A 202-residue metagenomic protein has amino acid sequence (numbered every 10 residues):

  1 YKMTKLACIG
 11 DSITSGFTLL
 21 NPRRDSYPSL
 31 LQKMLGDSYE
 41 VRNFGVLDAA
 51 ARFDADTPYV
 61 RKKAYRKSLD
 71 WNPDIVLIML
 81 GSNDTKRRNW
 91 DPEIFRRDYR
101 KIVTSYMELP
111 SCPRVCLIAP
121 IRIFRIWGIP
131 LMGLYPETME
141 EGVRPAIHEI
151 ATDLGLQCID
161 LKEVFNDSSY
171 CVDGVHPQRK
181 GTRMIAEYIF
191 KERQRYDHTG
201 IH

Functional and structural regions predicted by a protein language model:
K2-C8, I13-R97: Conserved SGNH/GDSL esterase-like catalytic core that processes O-acyl groups on lipids and polysaccharides
K5, L31, Q157, V172-H202: Histidine-centered active-site loop/cap adjacent to the catalytic His in serine esterases/O-acetyl transfer systems
R23, D56-Y59, W90-D98, L131-G142 (+1 more regions): Alpha-helix N-cap and loop-to-helix initiation/capping positions
N43-G45, A119, D160-K162: Residue-level recognition of beta-strand->loop/alpha-helix junctions
Y65, Y99-T104, R144: Generic structural signal for well-ordered alpha-helices, preferentially at hydrophobic/aromatic core positions
K86-N89, R125-G128, D167-S169: Extracytoplasmic/secreted cell-surface and envelope-processing proteins
M107-R114: A short helix->loop->beta-strand "cap" motif at the edges of active sites that frequently abuts
I123-L161: Substrate-gating cap/lid alpha-helix
